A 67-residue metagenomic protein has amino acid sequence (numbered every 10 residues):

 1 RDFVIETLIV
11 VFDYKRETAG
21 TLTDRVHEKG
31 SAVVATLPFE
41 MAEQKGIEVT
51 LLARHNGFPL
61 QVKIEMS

Functional and structural regions predicted by a protein language model:
R1-S67: Terminal domain-initiation and capping elements
